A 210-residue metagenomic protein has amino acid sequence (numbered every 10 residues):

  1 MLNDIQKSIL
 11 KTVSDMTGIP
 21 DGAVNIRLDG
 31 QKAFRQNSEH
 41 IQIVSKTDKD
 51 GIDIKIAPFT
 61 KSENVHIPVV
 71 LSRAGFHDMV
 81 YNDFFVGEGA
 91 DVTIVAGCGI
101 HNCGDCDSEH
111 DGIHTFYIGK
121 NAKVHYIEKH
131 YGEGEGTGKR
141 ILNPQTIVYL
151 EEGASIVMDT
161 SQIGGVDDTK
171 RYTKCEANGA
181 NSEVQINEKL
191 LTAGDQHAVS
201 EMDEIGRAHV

Functional and structural regions predicted by a protein language model:
M1, H209-V210: Accessible peptide chain termini
M1-T47, T60: Short, Gly/Pro- and small/polar-rich lid/capping loops
A33-H209: Conserved beta-strand/loop scaffold segments within soluble protein domains that form the structured core and edges
